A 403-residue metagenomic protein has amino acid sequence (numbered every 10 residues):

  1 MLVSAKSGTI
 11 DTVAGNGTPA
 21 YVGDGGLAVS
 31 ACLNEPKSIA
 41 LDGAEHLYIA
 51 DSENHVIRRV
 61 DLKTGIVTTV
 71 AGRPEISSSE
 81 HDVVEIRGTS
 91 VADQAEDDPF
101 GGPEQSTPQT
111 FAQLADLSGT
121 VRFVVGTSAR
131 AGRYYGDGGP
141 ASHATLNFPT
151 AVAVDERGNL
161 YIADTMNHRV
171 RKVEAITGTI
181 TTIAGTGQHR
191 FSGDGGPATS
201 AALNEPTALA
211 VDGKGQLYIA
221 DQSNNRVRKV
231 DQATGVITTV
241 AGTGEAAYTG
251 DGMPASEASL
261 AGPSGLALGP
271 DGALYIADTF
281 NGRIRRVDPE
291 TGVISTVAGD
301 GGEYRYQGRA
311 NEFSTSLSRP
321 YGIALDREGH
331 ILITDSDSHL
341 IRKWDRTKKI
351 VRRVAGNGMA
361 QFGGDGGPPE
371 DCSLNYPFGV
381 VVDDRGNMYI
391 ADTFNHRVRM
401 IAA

Functional and structural regions predicted by a protein language model:
M1, H55-R58, I66, H168-K172 (+7 more regions): A short loop-to-beta-strand structural motif that recurs across blades of beta-propeller domains
K6-E35, G65-G88, F100, P108-F148 (+4 more regions): Gly/Pro-rich loop segments of beta-rich domains
L41-A44, V154-R157, V211-K214, L268-D271 (+2 more regions): Residue-level detector of Asp-centered blade-edge/turn motifs that repeat once per structural unit in beta-propeller
H46-Y48, N159-Y161, Q216-Y218, L274-Y275 (+2 more regions): Conserved beta-propeller blade signature
S52, T165, Q222, T279 (+2 more regions): Short loop/turn segments immediately following the C-termini of beta-strands
Y376-A403: Blade-level signature of beta-propeller repeat domains, shared across WD40, Kelch, NHL, RCC1 and BNR/Asp-box propellers
